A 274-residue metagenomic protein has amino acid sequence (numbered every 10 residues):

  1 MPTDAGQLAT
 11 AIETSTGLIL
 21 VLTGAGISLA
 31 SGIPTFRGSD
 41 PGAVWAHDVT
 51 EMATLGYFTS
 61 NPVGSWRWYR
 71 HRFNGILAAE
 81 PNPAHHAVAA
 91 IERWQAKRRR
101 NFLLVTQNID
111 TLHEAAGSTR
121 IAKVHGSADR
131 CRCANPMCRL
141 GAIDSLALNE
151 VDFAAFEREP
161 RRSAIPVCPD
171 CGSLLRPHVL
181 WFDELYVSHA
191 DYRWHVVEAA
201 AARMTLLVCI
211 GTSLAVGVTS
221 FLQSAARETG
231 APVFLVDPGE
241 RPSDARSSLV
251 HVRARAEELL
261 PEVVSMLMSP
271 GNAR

Functional and structural regions predicted by a protein language model:
M1-R274: Conserved catalytic core of sirtuin-type NAD+-dependent deacylases
